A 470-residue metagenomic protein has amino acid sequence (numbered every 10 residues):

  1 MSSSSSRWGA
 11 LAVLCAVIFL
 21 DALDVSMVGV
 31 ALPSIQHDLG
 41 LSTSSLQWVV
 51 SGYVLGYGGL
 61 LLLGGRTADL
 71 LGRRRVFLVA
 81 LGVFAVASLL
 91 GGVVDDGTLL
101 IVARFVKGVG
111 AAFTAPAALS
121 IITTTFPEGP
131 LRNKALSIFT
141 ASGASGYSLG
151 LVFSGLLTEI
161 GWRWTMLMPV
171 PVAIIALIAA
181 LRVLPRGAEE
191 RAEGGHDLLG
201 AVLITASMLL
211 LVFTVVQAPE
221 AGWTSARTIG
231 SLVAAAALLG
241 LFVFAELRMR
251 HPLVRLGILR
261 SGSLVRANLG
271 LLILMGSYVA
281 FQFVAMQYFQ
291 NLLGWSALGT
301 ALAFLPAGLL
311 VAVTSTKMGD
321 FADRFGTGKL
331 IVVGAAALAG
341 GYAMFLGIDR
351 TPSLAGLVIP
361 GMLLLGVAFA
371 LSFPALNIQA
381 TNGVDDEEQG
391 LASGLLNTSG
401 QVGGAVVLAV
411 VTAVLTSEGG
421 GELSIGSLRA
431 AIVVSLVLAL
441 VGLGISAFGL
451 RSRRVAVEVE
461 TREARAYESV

Functional and structural regions predicted by a protein language model:
M1-R182, M318, I331, A336-A339 (+5 more regions): Transmembrane-helix bundle of Major Facilitator Superfamily
M1-S6, G449-V470: Intrinsic disorder in cytosolic terminal tails and internal cytosolic loops of multi-pass membrane transporters
S2-S5, L177-T205, W223, L247-V265 (+3 more regions): Flexible interhelical linker loops that connect adjacent transmembrane helices in multi-pass membrane transporters
R7-L23, V28-V30, T43, A226-L238 (+1 more regions): 12-transmembrane solute porter fold
G40, L70, V93-V94, G129 (+8 more regions): Helix-loop interface residues and adjacent transmembrane-helix termini in multi-pass membrane transporters, primarily
G97, A188-E193, A218-T224, T351-P352: Membrane-interface helix caps and helix-loop-helix hairpins in membrane proteins
A144-I178, H196-T205, L211-L232: Helix-loop-helix hairpin linking two adjacent transmembrane segments in secondary transporters
V170-E189, T205-Q217, A234-M249, G442-L450: C-terminal membrane-cytosol helix-exit motif in multi-pass small-molecule transporters
